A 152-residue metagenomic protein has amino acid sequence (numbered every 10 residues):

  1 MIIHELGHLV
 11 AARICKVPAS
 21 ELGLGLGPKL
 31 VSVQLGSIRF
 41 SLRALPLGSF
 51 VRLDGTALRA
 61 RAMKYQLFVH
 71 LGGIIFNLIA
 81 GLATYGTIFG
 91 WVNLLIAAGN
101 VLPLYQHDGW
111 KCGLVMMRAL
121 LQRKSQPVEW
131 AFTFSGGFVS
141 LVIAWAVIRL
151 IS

Functional and structural regions predicted by a protein language model:
M1-S152: Hydrophobic transmembrane alpha-helices and their immediate loop junctions in multi-pass integral membrane proteins
